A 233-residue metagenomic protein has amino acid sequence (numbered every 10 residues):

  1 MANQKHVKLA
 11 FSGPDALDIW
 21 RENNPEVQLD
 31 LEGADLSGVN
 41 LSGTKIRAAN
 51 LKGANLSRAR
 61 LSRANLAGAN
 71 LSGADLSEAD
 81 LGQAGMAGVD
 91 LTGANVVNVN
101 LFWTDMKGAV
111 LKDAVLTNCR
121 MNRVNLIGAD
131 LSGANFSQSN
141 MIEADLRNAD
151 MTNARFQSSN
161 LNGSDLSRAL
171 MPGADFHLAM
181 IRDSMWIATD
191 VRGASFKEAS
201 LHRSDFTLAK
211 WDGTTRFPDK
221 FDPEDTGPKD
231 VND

Functional and structural regions predicted by a protein language model:
K5-K8, A16, W20-D233: Tandem repeat scaffolds
